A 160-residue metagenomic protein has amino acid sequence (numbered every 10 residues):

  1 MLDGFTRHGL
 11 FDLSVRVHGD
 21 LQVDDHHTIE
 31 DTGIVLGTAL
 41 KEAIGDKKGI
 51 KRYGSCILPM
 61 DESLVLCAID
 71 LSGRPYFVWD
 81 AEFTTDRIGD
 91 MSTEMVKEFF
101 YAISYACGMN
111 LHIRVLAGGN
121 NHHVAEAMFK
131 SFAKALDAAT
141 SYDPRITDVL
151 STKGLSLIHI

Functional and structural regions predicted by a protein language model:
L2-G19, H26-I29: Polyanion/phosphate-binding surface patch
D3-F5, K48-C107: Intrinsic, low-complexity N-terminal interaction/targeting segments
D12, D46-Y53, N110-R114, A139-S151: Flexible, glycine/charged-enriched surface loops at secondary-structure junctions
H18-H26, L116-H122: A short glycine/serine-rich beta->alpha loop
E30-K51: Ordered, amphipathic secondary-structure segments that act as subunit-interaction surfaces in large macromolecular
R74-V78, I88-D143: Mixed-charge, glycine-accented linear interaction segment located at domain edges/termini
I158-I160: Conserved small/polar residues in nucleotide/adenosyl-binding loops
